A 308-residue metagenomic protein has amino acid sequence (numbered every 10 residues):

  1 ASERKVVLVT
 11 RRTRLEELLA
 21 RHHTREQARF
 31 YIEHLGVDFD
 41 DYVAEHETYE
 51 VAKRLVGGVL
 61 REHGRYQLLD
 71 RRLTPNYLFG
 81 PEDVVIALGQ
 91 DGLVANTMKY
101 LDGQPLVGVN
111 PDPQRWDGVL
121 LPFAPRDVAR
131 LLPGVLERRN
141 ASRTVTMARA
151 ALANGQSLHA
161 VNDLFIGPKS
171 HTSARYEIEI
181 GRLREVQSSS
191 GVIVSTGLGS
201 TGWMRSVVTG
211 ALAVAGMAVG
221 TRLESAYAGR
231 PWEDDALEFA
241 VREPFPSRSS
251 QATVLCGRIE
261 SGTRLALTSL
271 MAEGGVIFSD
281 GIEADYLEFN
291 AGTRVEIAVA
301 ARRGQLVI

Functional and structural regions predicted by a protein language model:
S2-R4, R12, E17, V37 (+3 more regions): Catalytic phosphate-donor-binding core of small-molecule kinases
R21-V43: A solvent-exposed, charged loop/short amphipathic helix patch at secondary-structure junctions
R71-F79: A short, basic/flexible loop-to-alpha-helix module at the beginning of a structural domain
P75, V94-A95: Short, well-ordered alpha-helical microsegments
D83-V84: Structural motif
A87-D91: N-terminal glycine-rich "phosphate-gripper" loop used for MgATP/nucleotide binding and carboxylate activation
A95-G108, D127-G134: A generic, well-ordered mixed alpha/beta core segment in the N-terminal half of proteins
Y100-P122: Short, acidic/small-residue loops that bind anionic groups at enzyme active sites
